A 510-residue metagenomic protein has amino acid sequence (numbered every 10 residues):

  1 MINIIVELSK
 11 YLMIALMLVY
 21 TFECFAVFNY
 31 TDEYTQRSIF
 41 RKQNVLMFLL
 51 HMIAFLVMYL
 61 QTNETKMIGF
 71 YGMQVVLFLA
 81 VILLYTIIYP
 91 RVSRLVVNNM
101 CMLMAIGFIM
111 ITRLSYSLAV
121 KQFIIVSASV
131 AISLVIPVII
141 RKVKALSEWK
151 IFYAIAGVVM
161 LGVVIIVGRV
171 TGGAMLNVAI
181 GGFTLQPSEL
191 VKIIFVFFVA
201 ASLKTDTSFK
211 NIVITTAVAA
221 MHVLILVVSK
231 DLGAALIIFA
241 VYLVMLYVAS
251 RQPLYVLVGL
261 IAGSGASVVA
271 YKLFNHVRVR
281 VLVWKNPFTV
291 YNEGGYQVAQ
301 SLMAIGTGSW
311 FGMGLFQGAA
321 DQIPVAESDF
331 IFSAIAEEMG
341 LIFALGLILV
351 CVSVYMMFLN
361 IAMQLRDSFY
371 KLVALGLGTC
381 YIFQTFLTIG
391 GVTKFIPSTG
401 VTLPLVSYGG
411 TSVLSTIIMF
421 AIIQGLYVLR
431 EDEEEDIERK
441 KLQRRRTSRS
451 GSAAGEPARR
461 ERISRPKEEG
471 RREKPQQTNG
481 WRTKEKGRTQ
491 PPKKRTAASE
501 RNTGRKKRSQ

Functional and structural regions predicted by a protein language model:
M1-M17: Hydrophobic transmembrane alpha-helical segments in integral membrane proteins
L18, K394-E435: Transmembrane alpha-helices of multi-pass inner-membrane enzymes
F22-F40: Membrane-interface helix-loop junction between the first two transmembrane segments
N63-G294, S333-G391, I418, I422 (+7 more regions): Hydrophobic alpha-helical transmembrane segments of multi-pass inner membrane proteins, especially in bacterial systems
V163, V223-K230, T307-G312, L387 (+1 more regions): Transmembrane alpha-helix interface/packing and boundary motifs in multi-pass membrane proteins, characterized by
I305-I342, A362-L365, F369: Long extracytoplasmic/lumenal interhelical loops at the membrane interface of multi-pass membrane proteins
E431-R449, K493-Q510: Short, charged, intrinsically disordered terminal tails
